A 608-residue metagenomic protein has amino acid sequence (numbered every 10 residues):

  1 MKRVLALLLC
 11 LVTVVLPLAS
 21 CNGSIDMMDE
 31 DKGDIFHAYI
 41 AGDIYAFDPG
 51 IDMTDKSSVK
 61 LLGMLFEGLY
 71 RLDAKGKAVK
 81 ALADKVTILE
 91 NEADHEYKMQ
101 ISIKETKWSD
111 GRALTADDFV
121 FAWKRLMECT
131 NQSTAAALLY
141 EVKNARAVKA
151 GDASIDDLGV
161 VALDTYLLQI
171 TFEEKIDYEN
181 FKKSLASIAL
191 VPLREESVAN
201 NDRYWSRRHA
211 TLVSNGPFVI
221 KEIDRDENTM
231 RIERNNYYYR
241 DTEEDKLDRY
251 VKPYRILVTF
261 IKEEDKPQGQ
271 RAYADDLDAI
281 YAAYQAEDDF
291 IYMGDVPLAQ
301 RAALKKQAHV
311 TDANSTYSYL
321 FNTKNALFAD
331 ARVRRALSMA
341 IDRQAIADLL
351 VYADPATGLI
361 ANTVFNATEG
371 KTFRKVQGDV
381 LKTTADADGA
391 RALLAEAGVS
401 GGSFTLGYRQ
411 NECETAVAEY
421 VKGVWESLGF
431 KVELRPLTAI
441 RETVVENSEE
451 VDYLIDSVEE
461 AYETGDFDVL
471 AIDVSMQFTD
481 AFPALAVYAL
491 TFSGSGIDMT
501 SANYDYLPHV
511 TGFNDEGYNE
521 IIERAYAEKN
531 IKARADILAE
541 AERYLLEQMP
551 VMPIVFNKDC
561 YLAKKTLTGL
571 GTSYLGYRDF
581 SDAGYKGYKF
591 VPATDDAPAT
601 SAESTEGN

Functional and structural regions predicted by a protein language model:
Y39-N91, V213: N-terminal lobe/hinge region of extracytoplasmic solute-binding protein
K85-L138, L327-A329: Aromatic- and charge-enriched surface segment that lines or borders ligand/interaction sites
D118, T134-S197, D224: Surface-exposed binding/hinge segments that line and control ligand-binding clefts or catalytic entry sites
K175-I176, F181-R255, D265, D388: Gly/Pro-rich hinge or "lid" segments in bacterial periplasmic/extracellular proteins
S206, Y238-R301: Ligand-site clamp/hinge motif
K324-E369, A416-V417, E542-P553: Periplasmic-binding protein-like
M339, A353-E396, Q410-T415: Structural transition elements
L350, G378-L381, L434-T443, E460-G465 (+3 more regions): Extracytoplasmic/peripheral linker and loop segments enriched in polar/acidic and small residues with frequent Thr/Pro
